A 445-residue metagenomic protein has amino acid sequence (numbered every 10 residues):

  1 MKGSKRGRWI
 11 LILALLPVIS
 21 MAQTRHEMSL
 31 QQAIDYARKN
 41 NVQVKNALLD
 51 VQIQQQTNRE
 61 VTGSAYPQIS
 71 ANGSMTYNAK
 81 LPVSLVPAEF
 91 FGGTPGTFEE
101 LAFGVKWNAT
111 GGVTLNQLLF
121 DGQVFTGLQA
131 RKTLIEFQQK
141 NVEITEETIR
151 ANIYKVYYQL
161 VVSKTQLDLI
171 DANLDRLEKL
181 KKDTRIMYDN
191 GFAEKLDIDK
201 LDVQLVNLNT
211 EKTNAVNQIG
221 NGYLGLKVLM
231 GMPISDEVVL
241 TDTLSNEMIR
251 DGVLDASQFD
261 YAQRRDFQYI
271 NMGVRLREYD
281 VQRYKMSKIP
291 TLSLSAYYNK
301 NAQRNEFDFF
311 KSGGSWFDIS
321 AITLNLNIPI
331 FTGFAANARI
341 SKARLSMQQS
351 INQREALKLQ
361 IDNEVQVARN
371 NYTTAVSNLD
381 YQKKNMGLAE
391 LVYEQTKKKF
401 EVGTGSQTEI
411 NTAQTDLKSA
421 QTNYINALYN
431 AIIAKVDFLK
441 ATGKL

Functional and structural regions predicted by a protein language model:
M1-K2, Q56, E146-Y261, N371 (+1 more regions): Periplasmic alpha-helical coiled-coil/stalk elements that build and connect Gram-negative outer-membrane
M1-Q31, N41, I425, A431 (+1 more regions): Bacterial Sec-dependent N-terminal signal peptides
A22-S74, K80, I234, L240-E278 (+1 more regions): Bacterial Sec-pathway N-terminal export signals of envelope proteins
T24-R25, N72-V113, T243-D251, S295-I328: Small/polar, glycine/serine/threonine/aspartate-rich low-complexity segments that form flexible
A33, N40, A47, Q117 (+23 more regions): Amphipathic alpha-helical coiled-coil segments and their boundaries
K45-L49, T62, L119-E146, L196 (+3 more regions): Sec/SRP-type N-terminal targeting helices
T210-M232, G387-K444: Short segments within alpha-helical structural elements
